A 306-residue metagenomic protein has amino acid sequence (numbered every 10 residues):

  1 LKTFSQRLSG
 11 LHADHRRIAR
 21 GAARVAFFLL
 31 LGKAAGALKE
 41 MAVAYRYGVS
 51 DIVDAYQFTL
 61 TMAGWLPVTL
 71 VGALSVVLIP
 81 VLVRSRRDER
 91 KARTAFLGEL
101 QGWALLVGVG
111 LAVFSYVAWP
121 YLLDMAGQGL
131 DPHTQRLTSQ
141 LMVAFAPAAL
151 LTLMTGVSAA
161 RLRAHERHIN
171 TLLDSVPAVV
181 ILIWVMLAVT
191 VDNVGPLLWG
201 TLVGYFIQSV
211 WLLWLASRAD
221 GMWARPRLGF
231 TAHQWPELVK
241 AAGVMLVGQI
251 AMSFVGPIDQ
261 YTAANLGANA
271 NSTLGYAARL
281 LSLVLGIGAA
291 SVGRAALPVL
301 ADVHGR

Functional and structural regions predicted by a protein language model:
K2-I18, A22, L213-M252: Interhelical loop/hinge segments that connect adjacent transmembrane helices in multipass membrane
A19-A23, Q57, L78, R90-L106 (+7 more regions): Interfacial transmembrane-helix starts/ends
A23-F28, P147, S158-L187: Alpha-helical transmembrane segments of multi-pass membrane transporters/permeases
A44-G64, R136, E237, A241 (+1 more regions): Interfacial/gating helices of multi-pass transporter permease domains
G72-D88, A290-R306: Helix-loop junctions and terminal segments of transmembrane helices in multi-pass membrane transport/translocation
L111-P132: Short membrane-interface helical motifs at transmembrane helix boundaries in multi-pass membrane transporters
V117, L130-S158, W184: Alpha-helical transmembrane segments of multi-pass membrane proteins
L173-V185, V189-R218: Hydrophobic alpha-helical transmembrane segments
